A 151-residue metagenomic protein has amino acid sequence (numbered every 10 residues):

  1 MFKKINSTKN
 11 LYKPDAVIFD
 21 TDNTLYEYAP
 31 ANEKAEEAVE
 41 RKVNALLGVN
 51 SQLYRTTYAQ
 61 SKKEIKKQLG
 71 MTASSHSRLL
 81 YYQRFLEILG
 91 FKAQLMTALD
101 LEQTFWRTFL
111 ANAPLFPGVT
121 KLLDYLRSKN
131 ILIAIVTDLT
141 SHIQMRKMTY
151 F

Functional and structural regions predicted by a protein language model:
F2-T57: Active-site neighborhood of HAD-like aspartate-dependent phosphohydrolases
N32, S74, R78, V119: Hydrophobic (often cysteine-bearing) scaffold residues that line and stabilize catalytic clefts of nucleotide/cofactor
A35-E40, Y58-K62, Y82, E102-W106 (+1 more regions): Hydrophobic alpha-helical core bundles mediating ligand binding, dimerization, or RNAP-core interactions
K42-V43, F85, Y125, K147: Residues within well-ordered alpha helices
L47, G90, R127-N130: Glycine-centered loop/turn motif at secondary-structure junctions
S61-T104: A metal-dependent, Asp-based hydrolase signature
M96-L115, V119-F151: Substrate-recognition element of Asp-dependent hydrolases with the DxDx(T/V) motif
